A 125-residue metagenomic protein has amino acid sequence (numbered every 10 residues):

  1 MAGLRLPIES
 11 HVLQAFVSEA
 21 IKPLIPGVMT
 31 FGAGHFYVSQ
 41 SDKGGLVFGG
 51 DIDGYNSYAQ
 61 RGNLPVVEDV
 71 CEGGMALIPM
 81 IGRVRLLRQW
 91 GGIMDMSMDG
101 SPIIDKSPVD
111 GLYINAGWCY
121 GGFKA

Functional and structural regions predicted by a protein language model:
M1-P26: Central helical "cap/lid" subdomain
A20-I114, W118: Active-site lid/adjacent beta-loop-alpha segment flanking the redox-cofactor pocket in flavoenzymes
A125: Active-site hotspot residues in diverse enzymes, especially metal/ion-binding acidic/histidine motifs
